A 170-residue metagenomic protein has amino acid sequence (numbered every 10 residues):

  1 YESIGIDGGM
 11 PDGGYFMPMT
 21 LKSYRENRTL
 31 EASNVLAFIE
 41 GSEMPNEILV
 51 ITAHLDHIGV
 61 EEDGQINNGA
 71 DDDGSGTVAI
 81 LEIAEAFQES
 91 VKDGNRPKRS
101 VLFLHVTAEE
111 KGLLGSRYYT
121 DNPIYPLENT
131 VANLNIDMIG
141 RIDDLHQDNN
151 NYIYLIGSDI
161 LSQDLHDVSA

Functional and structural regions predicted by a protein language model:
Y1, T29-E61: Acidic/His- and Gly-rich active-site-bordering loop/insert found across diverse amide/peptide-bond hydrolases
Y1-I39: A non-catalytic alpha/beta surface segment that caps or lines the substrate-entry region of metallo-dependent hydrolase
E2-P11, E82-K92, D121-Y125: Sec-exported extracytoplasmic/periplasmic mature domains
D7-G8, S23-R28, S42-M44, L55-G59 (+3 more regions): Solvent-exposed loop/turn segments at secondary-structure junctions within structured extracellular/periplasmic domains
T20-E26, D63-D73, H105, N150-I160: Second-shell loop/turn segments in exported
V35, I51-G112: Alpha-helical metal-binding/catalytic segments enriched in His/Glu/Asp
P45-L49, R96-L102, L127-A132: Loop/turn elements at helix/coil->beta-strand transitions in domains of secreted/extracellular proteins
V106-A170: Metal-dependent peptidase/peptidase-like ectodomains
